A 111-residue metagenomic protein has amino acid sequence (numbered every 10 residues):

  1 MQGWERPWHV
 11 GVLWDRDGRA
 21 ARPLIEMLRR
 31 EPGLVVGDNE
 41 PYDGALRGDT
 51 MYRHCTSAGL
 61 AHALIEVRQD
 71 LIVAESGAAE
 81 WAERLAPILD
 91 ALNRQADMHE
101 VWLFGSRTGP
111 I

Functional and structural regions predicted by a protein language model:
M1-I72: Catalytic cores of processing enzymes, dominated by hydrolases/peptidases, characterized by acidic/His-rich
R16-G37, S76-E100: Long, well-ordered alpha-helical scaffolding segments within enzyme catalytic domains, especially pronounced
M98-I111: Short, highly charged C-terminal tails/helix-capping segments
